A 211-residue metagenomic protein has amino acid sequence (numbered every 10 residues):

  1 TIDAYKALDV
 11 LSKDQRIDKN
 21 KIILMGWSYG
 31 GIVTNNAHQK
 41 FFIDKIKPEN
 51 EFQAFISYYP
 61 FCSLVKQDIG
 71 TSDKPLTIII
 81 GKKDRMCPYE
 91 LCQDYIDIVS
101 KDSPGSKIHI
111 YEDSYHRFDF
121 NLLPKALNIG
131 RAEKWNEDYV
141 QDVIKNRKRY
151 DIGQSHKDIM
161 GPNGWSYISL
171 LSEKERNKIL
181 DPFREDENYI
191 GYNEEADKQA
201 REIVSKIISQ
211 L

Functional and structural regions predicted by a protein language model:
I2-D73, R85, E90: Primarily recognizes the serine-hydrolase "nucleophile elbow" in alpha/beta-hydrolase and SGNH/GDSL folds
D3, L91, Q199, I203: Charged catalytic carboxylate motif
L11, Q15, V99, I208: Hydrophobic pocket-lining residues that define ligand/cofactor binding sites across diverse proteins
I22, L76, G105-S106: Hydrophobic anchor at the start of a short beta-strand that flanks the dinucleotide cofactor-binding loop
T77-I80, D84: Short beta-strand/loop motif that positions the catalytic acidic residue of the alpha/beta-hydrolase fold
P88-I98, L123: Short alpha-helix in the alpha/beta-hydrolase fold that links the catalytic acid
G105-L211: C-terminal catalytic histidine-bearing segment of alpha/beta-hydrolase fold enzymes
